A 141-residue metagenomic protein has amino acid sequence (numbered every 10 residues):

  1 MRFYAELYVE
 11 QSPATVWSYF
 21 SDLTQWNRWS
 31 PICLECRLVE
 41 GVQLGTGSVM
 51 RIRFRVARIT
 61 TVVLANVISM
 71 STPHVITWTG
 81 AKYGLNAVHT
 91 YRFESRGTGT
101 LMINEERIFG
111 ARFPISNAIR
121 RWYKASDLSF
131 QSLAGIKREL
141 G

Functional and structural regions predicted by a protein language model:
M1-V39: Hydrophobic ligand-binding cavity/cleft-lining segments
Y4-E10, R37, R53, N66 (+1 more regions): Generic structural detector for well-ordered beta-strands
Q11, V62, D127-Q131: Generic recognition of short, well-ordered alpha-helical interface segments
F20, Y83-G84, I119, Y123: Short, conserved loop/turn and helix-capping segments at secondary-structure boundaries that abut family-defining
N27, R55-I103, R107-R112, R138-E139: Hydrophobic-ligand binding "helix-grip"
V39-S48: A solvent-exposed, acidic/Ser-Thr-rich amphipathic alpha-helical stretch
R107-G141: A conserved amphipathic terminal alpha-helix motif
